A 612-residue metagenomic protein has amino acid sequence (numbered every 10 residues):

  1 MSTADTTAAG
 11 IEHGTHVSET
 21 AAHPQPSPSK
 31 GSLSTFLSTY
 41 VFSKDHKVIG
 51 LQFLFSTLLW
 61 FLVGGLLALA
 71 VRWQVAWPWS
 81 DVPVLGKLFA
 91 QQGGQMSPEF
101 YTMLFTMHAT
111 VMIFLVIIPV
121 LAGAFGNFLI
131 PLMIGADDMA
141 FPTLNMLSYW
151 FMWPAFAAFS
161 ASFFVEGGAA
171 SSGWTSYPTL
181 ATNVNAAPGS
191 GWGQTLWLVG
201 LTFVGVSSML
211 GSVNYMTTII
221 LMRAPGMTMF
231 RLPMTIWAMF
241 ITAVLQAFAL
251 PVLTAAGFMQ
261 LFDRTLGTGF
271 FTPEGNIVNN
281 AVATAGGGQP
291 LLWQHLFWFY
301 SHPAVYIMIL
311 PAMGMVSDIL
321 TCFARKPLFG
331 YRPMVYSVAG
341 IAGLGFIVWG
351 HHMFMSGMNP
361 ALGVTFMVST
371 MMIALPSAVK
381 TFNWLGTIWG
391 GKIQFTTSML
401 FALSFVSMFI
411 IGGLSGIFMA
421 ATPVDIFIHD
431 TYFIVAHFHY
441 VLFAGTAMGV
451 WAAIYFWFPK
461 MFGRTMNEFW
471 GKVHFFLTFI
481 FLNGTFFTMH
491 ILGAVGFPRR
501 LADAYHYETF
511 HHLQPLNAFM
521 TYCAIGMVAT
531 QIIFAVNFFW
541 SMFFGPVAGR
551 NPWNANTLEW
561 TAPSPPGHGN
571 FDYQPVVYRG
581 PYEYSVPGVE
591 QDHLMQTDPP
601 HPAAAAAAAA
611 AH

Functional and structural regions predicted by a protein language model:
S2-H612: Membrane-embedded and interfacial regions of multi-pass energy-transducing membrane proteins
